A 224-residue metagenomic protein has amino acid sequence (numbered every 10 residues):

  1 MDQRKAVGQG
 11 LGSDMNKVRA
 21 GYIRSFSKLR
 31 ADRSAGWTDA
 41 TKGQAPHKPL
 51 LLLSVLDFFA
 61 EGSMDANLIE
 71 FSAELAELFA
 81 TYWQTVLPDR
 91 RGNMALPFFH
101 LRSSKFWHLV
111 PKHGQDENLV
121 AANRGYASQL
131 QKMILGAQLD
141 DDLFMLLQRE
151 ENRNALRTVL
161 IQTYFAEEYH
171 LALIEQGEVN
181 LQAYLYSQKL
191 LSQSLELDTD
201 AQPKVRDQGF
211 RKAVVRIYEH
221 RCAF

Functional and structural regions predicted by a protein language model:
G12-A73: Short, amphipathic alpha-helical interface elements at domain boundaries that mediate macromolecular binding
L29-D32, T81, T85, G136 (+3 more regions): Surface-exposed polar/charged interaction patches
P49-L52, L56-K132: N-terminal accessory alpha/beta regions
S128-V159: Leucine-rich, amphipathic alpha-helical/linker segments
A155-L160, E167-A223: Short, charged surface segments at domain edges that flank catalytic/cofactor-binding sites
